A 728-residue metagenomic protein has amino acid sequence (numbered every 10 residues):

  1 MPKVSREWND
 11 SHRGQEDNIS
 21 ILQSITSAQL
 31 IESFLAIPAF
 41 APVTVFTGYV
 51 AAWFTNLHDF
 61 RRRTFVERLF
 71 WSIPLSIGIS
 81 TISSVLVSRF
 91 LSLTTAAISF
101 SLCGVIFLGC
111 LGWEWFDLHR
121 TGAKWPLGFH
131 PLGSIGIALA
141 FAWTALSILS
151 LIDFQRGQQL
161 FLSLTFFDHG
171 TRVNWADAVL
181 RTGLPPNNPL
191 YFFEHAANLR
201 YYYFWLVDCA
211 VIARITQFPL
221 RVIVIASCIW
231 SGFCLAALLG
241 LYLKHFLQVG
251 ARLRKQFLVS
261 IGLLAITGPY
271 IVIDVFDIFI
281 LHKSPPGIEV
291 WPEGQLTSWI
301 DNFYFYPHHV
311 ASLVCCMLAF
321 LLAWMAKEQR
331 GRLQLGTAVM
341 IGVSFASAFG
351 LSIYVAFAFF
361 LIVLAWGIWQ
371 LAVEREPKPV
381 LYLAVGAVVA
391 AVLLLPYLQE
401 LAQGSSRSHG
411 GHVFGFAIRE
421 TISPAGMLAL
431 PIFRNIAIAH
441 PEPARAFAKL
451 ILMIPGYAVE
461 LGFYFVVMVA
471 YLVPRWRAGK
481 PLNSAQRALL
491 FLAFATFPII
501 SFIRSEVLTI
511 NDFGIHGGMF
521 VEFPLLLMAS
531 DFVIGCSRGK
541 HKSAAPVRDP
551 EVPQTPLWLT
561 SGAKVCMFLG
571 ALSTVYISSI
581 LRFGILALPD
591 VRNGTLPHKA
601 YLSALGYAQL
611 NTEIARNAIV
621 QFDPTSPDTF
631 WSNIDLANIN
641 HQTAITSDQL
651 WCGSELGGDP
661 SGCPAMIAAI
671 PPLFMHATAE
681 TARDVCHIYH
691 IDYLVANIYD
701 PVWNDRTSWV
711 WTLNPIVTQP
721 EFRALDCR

Functional and structural regions predicted by a protein language model:
P2-F129: Membrane-embedded, hydrophobic transmembrane alpha-helices
N18-I21, G133, A142-C315, N593-P597 (+2 more regions): Active-site lumenal/periplasmic loops and adjacent helix-entry segments of GT-C-fold, multi-pass membrane
V45, H541-R728: Extracytoplasmic
P126-P131, A326-G336, L371-A384, V469-F494 (+1 more regions): Membrane-interface helix-loop-helix junctions at transmembrane boundaries of multi-pass membrane enzymes, predominantly
L132-A142, V259-L263, V343, R375-Q399 (+1 more regions): Hydrophobic alpha-helical membrane-interfacial segments at the cytosolic entry of transmembrane helices
I229-F233, H309, F357-F359, I510-A545: Hydrophobic/aromatic-rich transmembrane helices and adjacent perimembrane loops
I300-D301, A323, L335-I353: Membrane-interface alpha helices of multi-pass inner-membrane proteins
L318-A326, I362-L371, V388, P455-N483 (+1 more regions): Hydrophobic, aromatic-rich transmembrane alpha-helices and their immediate juxtamembrane boundary segments
